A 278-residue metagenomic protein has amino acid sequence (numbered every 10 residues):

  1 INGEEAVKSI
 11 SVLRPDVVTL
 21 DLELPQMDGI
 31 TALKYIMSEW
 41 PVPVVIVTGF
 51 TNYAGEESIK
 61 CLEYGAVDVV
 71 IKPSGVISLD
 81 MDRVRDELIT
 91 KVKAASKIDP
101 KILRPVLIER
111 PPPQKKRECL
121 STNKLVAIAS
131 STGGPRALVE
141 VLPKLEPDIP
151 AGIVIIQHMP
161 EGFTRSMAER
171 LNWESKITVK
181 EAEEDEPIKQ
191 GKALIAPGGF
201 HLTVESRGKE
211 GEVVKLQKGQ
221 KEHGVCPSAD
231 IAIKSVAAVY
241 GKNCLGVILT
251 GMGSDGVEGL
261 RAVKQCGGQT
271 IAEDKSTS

Functional and structural regions predicted by a protein language model:
N2-T19, E23-S278: Conserved acid/base catalytic micro-environments in cytosolic active-site loops
